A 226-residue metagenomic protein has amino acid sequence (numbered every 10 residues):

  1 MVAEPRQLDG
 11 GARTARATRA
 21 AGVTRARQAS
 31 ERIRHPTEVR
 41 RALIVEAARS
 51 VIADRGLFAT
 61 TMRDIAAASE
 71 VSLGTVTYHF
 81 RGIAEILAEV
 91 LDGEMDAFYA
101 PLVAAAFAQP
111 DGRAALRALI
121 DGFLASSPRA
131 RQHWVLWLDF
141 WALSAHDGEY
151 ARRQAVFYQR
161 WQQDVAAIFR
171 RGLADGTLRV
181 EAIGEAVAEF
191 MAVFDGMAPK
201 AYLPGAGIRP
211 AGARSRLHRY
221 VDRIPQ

Functional and structural regions predicted by a protein language model:
M1-V39: N-terminal intrinsically disordered/low-complexity leader segments
R40-A48, I65, V90-E94, F98 (+1 more regions): Generic hydrophobic, amphipathic alpha-helix propensity
L43, S50-E89: Helix-turn-helix
D54-F58, Q109, A130, D175: Short coil/turn segments at alpha/beta junctions that flank glycine-rich nucleotide-binding fingerprints
F80, D139-H146: Short helix-capping/turn signature of helix-turn-helix
E89, A100-H133, A186-F190, R214: Hydrophobic alpha-helical connector segments
D96, A104, R129-L138, G148-A174 (+1 more regions): Amphipathic alpha-helical packing segments from all-alpha helical-bundle domains
E149-A155, Q159, L173-I224: Hydrophobic/aromatic-rich alpha-helical bundle segments in the mid-to-C-terminal region
